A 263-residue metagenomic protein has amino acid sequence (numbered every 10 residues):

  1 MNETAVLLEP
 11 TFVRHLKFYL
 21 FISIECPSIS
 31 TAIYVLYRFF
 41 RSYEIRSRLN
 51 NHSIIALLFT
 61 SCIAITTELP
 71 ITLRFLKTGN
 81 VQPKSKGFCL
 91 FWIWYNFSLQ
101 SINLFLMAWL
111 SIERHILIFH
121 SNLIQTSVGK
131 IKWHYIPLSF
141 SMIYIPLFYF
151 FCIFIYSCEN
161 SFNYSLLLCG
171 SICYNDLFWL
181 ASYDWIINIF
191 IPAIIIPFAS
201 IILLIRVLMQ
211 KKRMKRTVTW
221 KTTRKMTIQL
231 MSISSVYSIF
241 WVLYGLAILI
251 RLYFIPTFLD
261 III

Functional and structural regions predicted by a protein language model:
M1-L8, T78-S98, T126-I131, I145-I194 (+1 more regions): Loop architecture of class A 7-transmembrane GPCRs
M1-Y34: Extracellular N-terminal segment of 7TM GPCRs
P10-I22, N50, A56, T60-W109: Extracellular TM2-ECL1-early TM3 structural module of rhodopsin-like
N51-T60, I202-L246: Intracellular effector-coupling site of seven-transmembrane GPCRs, centered on the ICL3-to-TM6 transition
T60-A64, P70, L99-W109, I116 (+3 more regions): Fourth transmembrane helix
Y149-C152, Y156, I239-R251: Alpha-helical transmembrane segments and their membrane-interface junctions in multi-pass membrane proteins
A247-I263: Extracellular/periplasmic helix-loop-helix junctions in multi-pass membrane proteins
